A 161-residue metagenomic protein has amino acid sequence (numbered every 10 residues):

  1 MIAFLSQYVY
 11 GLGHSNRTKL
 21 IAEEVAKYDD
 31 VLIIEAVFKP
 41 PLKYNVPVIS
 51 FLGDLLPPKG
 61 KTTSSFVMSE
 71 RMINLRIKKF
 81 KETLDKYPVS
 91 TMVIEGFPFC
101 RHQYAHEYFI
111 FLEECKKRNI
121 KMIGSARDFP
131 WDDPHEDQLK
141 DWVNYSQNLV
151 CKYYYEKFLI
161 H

Functional and structural regions predicted by a protein language model:
M1-G11, I94-G96: Nucleotide-activated donor-dependent transferases that construct or modify glycoconjugates
F4, I33-E35, G124, Y154: Structural beta-sheet core signal
S6-K19, P41: A short, glycine/small-residue-rich beta-strand->loop->alpha-helix junction that serves as a flexible
Y8-V9, E24-M72, I77: Conserved nucleotide-sugar phosphate-binding/catalytic loop shared by glycosyltransferases and other
S15-E23, Y108-F109: Short amphipathic alpha-helical segment that frequently serves as the phosphate-/nucleotide-binding helix
S69-E70, K81-Y104, I123: Short N-terminal targeting/anchoring amphipathic segment
I73-Y87, I110-E113: Short, charged beta->alpha transition segments
I110-H161: Active-site-proximal region of nucleotide-activated glycan assembly enzymes, centered on histidine/acidic-rich loops
